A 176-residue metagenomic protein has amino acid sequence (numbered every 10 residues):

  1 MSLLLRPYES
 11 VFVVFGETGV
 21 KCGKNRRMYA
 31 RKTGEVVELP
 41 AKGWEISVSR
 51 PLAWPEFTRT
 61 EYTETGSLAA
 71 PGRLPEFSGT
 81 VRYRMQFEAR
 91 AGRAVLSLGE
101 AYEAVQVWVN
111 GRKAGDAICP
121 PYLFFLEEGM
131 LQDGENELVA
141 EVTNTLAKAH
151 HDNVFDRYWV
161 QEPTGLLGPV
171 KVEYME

Functional and structural regions predicted by a protein language model:
M1-G23: C-terminal beta-strand-rich structural cap/linker in extracellular carbohydrate-active enzymes
M1-L3, L123-G129: Exposed aromatic-hydrophobic patches
L5-P7, A91, Q132-D133: Surface-exposed loops/turns
V11, A94, G134-N136: Exposed beta-strand face motif in extracellular beta-rich ectodomains
V20-V81, E128-E176: An acidic-aromatic loop/edge-strand motif
F77-E88, Y122-F124: Short beta-strands within extracellular/lumenal beta-sheet-rich domains
F87-N110, L138-E141: Aromatic-lined ligand-binding clefts that engage carbohydrates, nucleic acids, or primary amines
A114-G115: Short hydrophobic beta-strand segments in globular cytosolic domains
